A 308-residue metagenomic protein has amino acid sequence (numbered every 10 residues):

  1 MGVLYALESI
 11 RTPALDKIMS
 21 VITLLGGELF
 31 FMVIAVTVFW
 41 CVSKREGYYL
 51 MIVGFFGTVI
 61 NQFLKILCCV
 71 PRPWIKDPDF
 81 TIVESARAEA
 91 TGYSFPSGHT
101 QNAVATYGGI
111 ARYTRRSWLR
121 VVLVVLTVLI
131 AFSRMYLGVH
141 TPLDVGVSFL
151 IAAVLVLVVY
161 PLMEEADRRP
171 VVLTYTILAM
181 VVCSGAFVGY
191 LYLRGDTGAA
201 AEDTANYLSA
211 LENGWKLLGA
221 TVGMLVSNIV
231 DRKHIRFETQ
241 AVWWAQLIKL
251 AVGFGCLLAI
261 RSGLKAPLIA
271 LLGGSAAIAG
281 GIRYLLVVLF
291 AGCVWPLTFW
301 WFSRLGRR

Functional and structural regions predicted by a protein language model:
M1-F31, N61-G92, A201-L208, E212-W215 (+4 more regions): N-terminal transmembrane-helix/juxtamembrane module of multi-pass inner/ER membrane proteins
I18-M19, V33-A35, W40-C41, Y48 (+2 more regions): Membrane-embedded catalytic cores of phosphoryl/pyrophosphoryl-handling enzymes
Y49-L67: N-terminal signal-anchor transmembrane alpha helix
